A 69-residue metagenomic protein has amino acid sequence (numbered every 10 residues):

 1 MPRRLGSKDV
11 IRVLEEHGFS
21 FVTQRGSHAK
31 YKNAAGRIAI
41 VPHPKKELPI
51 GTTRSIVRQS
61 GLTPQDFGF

Functional and structural regions predicted by a protein language model:
M1-Q24, H28-F69: Basic nucleic-acid-binding interfaces
